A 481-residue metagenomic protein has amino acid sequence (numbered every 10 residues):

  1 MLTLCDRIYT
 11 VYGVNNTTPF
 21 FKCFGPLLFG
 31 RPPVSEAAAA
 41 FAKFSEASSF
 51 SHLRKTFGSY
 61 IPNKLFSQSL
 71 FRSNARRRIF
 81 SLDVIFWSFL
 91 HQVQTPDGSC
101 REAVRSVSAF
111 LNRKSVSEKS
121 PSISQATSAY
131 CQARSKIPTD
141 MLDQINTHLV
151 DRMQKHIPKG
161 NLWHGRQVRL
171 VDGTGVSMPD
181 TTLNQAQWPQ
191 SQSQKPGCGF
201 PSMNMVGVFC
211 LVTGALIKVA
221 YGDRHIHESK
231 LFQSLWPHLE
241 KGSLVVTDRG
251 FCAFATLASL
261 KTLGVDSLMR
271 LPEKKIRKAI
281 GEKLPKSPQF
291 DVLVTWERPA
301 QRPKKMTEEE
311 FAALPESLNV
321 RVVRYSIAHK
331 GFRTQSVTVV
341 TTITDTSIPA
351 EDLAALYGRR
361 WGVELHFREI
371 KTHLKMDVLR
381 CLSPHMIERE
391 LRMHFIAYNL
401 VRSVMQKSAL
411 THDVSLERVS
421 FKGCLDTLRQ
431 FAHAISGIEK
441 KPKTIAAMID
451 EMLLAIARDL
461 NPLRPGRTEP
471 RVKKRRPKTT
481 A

Functional and structural regions predicted by a protein language model:
L2-S106, R134-I137, Q144-R152, W163-Q167 (+2 more regions): Single, function-defining residue in the core of a domain
S99-K119: DNA-recognition alpha helix
S117-I137: Major-groove recognition helix of helix-turn-helix-like DNA-binding domains
